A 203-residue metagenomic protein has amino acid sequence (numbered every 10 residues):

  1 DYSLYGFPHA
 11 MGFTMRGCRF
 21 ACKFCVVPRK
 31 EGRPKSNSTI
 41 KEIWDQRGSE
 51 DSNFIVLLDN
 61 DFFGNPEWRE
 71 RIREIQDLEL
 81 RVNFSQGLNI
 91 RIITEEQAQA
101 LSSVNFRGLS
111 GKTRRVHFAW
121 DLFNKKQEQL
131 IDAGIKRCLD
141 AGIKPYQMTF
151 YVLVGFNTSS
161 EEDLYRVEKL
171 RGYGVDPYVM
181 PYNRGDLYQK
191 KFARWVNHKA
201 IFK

Functional and structural regions predicted by a protein language model:
D1-P8: Glycine-rich beta-alpha loop elements in corrinoid/cobalamin-binding modules across cobalamin-dependent enzymes
H9-M11, R115: Extracellular structured ligand-interaction cores
F13-P28: Local cysteine-cluster metal-coordination motifs and their immediate loop/turn environment, predominantly Fe-S cluster
V27-A133, Q147-F156, D176-M180: Core AdoMet radical
E70-E74, A100, A133-D140, E162-G172: Alpha-helical scaffolding segments of alpha/beta enzyme cores, especially the outer helices of TIM-barrel or partial
C138-F150: Short, intrinsically disordered, low-complexity segments enriched in Ser/Thr and Pro
G142-I143, L153-K203: Auxiliary Fe-S-binding modules of radical SAM enzymes
